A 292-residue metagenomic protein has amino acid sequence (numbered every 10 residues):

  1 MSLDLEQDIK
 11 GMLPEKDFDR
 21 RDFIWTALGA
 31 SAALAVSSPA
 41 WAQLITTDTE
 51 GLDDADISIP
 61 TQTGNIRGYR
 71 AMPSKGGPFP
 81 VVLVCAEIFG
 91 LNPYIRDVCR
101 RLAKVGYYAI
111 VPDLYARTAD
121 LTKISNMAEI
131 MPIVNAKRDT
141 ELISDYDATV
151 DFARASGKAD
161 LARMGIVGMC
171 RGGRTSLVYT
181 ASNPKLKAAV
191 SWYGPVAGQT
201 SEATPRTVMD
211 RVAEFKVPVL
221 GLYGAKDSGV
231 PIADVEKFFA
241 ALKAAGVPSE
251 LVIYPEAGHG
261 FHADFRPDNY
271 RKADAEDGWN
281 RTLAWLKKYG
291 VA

Functional and structural regions predicted by a protein language model:
M1-F18: N-terminal secretory signal peptides
D17-D22, A33-T47: N-terminal twin-arginine translocation
Q43-S74: N-terminal cap/lid segment of alpha/beta-hydrolase-fold proteins
P78-E87: Short beta-strand element of the alpha/beta-hydrolase
Y115-T140, A263-F265: Cap/lid segment of the alpha/beta-hydrolase catalytic domain
P132-A155: Alpha/beta-hydrolase active-site loop
A148-V208: Primarily recognizes the serine-hydrolase "nucleophile elbow" in alpha/beta-hydrolase and SGNH/GDSL folds
F215, G221-Y223: Short beta-strand/loop motif that positions the catalytic acidic residue of the alpha/beta-hydrolase fold
